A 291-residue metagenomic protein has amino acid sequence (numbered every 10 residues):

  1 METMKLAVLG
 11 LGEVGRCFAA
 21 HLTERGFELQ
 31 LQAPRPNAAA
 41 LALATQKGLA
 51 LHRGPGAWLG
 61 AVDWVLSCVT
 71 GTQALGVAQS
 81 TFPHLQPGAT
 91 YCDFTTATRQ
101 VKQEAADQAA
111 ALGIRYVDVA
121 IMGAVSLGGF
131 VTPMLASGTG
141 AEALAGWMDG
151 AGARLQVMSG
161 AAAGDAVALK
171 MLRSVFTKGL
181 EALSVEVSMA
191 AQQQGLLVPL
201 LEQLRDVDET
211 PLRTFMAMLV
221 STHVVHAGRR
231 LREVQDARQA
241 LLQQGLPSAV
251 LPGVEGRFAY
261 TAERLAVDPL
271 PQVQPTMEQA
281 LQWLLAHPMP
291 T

Functional and structural regions predicted by a protein language model:
M1-G60, H84, G88: NAD(P)+-binding Rossmann beta1-loop-alpha1 motif at the extreme N-terminus of oxidoreductases
E28, A50, T90, R115 (+1 more regions): Conserved beta-strand segments of alpha/beta enzyme cores
P55-Y116: Rossmann-fold NAD(P) dinucleotide-binding segment
A97, Q103-T177: Rossmann-fold dinucleotide-binding core
L169-V273: Helical "substrate-binding/catalytic lid" subdomain of Rossmann-like NAD(P)-dependent dehydrogenases/reductases
P271-T291: Short, basic/aromatic-enriched C-terminal tail that caps enzymatic domains
